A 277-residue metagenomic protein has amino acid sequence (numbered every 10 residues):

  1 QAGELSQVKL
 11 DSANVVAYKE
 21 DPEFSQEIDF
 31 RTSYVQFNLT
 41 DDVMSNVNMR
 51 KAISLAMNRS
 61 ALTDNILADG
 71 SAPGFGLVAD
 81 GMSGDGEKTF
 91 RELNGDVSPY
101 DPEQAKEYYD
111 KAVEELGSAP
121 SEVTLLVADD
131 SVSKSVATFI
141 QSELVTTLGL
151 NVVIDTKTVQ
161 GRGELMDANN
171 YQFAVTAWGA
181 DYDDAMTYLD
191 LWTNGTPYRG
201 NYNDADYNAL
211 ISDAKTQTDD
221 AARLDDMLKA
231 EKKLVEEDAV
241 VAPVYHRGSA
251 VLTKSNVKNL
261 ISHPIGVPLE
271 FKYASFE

Functional and structural regions predicted by a protein language model:
Q1-D41: Extracellular/periplasmic solute-recognition and catalytic clefts
N14-Q26, N169-N170, D184-Y198, K254-K258: Ligand-binding "clamshell"
N38-D42, M49-A52, T89-S98, V127-D130 (+2 more regions): Second-shell loop/turn segments in exported
T40, M44-G84, D101, V136 (+1 more regions): Periplasmic-binding protein-like
A72-A112, V132-K134: Structural transition elements
D110-A180, S249: Ligand/substrate-recognition segments at binding pockets and active sites
N151-R162, D190-K254, E277: Extracytoplasmic/peripheral linker and loop segments enriched in polar/acidic and small residues with frequent Thr/Pro
V251-E277: Long beta-strand-rich cores associated with HINT superfamily self-processing modules
